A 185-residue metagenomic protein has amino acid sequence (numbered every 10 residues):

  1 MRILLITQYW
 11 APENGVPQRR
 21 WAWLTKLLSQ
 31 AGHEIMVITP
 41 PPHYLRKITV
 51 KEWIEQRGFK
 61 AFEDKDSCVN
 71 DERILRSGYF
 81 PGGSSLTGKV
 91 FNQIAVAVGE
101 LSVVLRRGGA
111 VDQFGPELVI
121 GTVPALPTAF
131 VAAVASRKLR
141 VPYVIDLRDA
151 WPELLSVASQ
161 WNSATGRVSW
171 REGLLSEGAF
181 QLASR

Functional and structural regions predicted by a protein language model:
M1-E63: N-terminal subdomain of nucleotide-sugar transferases
Q8, P81-G88, Q113-F114, K138-F180: Acceptor-binding helix/loop patch of EC 2.4 sugar-transfer enzymes, predominantly nucleotide-sugar-dependent
P12, G83, T128: Short glycine-rich, flexible loops that bind phosphorylated cofactors or substrates
P17-Q18, T87-V90, A129-F130: Conserved strand-to-helix beginnings and helix N-cap segments that scaffold or border functional pockets
A31, L101, L105, P127-F130 (+3 more regions): Membrane-proximal helix-turn-helix segments that form the acceptor-binding/catalytic region of lipid-linked
V37-V111: A conserved catalytic-core segment of Leloir-type glycosyltransferases
G58-C68, F130-Y143: Short amphipathic alpha-helices and their capping/turn segments at secondary-structure boundaries
R73-R76, K89, V104-T128, V141-V144 (+1 more regions): Short N-terminal targeting/anchoring amphipathic segment
